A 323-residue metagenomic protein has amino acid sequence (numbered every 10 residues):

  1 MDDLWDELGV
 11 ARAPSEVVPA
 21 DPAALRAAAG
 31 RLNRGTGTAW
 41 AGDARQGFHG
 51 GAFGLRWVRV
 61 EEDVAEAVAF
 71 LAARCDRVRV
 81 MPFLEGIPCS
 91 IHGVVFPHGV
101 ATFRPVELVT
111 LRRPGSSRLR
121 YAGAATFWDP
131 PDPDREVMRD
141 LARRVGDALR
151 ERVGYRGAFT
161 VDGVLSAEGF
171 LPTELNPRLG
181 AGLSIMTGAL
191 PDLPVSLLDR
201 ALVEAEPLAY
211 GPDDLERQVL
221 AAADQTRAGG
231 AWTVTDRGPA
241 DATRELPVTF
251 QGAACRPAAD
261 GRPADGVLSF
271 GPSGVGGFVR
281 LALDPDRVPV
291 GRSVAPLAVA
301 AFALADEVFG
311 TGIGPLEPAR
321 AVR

Functional and structural regions predicted by a protein language model:
M1-D2, T173-R178: Active-site ExK catalytic segment of metal-dependent nucleases
M1-T36, R45-G50, L283, V288-A303: Conserved N-proximal alpha/beta basic substrate-recognition cap immediately N-terminal to, or forming the N-lobe
G37-A67, P88-S90, R112-P131: Glycine-rich phosphate-binding loop of ATP-grasp-fold ATP-dependent ligases
R59-G115, L165-L171, T226: Phosphate-binding site of ATP-dependent enzymes
A73-R74, L119-S166, E206-T235, P296 (+1 more regions): A long amphipathic alpha-helix within ATP-dependent nucleotide-binding catalytic cores
L84-E85, G93-A148, V153, N176-R200: ATP-dependent carboxylate/phosphate-activation module, predominantly the ATP-grasp catalytic core and closely related
C89-I91, V161, G277-V279: Change "...and in nucleic-acid phosphodiester-cleaving endonucleases..." to "...and in nucleic-acid processing enzymes
R200-R323: Peripheral (often C-terminal) accessory segments that flank ATP-dependent C-N-forming ligase machineries
